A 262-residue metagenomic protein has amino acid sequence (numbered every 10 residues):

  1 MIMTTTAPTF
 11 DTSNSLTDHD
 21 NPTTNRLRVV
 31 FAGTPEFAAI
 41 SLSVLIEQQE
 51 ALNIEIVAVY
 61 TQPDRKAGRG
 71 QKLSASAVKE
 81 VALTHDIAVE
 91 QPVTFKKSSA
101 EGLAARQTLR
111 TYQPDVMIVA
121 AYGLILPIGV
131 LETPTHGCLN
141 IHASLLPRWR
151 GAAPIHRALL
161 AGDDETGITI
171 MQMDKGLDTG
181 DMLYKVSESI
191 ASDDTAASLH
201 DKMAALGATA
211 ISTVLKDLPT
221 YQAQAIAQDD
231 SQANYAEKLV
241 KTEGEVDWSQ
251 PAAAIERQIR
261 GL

Functional and structural regions predicted by a protein language model:
M1-L262: One-carbon transfer enzymes
